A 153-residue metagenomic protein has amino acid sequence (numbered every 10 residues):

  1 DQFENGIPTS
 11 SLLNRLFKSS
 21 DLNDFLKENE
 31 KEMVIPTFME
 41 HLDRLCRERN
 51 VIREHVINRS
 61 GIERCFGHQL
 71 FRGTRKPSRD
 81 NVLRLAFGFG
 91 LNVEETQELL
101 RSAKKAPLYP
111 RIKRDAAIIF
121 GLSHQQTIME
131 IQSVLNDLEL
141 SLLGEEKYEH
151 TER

Functional and structural regions predicted by a protein language model:
F3-E4, Q97-Q126, E145-H150: Short, charged recognition helix plus adjacent turn of helix-turn-helix-like nucleic-acid-binding domains
R15-I52, I131-R153: A short, Lys/Arg-rich alpha-helix, primarily the initiator
C46, I57, A86: The alpha-helix within a helix-turn-helix
I52-R59: Short alpha-helical "recognition helix" segments of helix-turn-helix
E54, C65, E94: Key DNA-contact positions within bacterial/archaeal DNA-binding proteins
G61-P77, S102-K104: Recognition helix of helix-turn-helix/homeodomain-like DNA-binding domains that insert into the DNA major groove
T74-F87: Short, basic-rich loop-to-helix N-cap that marks the start of a DNA-contacting helix
F87-F89, R114-L142: Long, compositionally biased
